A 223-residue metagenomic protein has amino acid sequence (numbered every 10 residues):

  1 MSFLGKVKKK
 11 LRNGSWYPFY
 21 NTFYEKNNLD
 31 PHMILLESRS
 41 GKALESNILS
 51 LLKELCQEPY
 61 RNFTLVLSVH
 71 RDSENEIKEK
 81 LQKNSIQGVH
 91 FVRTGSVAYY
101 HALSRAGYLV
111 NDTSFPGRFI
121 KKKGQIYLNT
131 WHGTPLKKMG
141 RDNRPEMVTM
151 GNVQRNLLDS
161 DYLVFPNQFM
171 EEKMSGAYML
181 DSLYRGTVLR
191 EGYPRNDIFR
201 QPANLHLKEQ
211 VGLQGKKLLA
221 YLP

Functional and structural regions predicted by a protein language model:
M1-H32, S40: Membrane-proximal basic amphipathic "stem/tether" segments
K6, P18, E76, A98 (+1 more regions): Exposed alpha-helical structural elements
R12, W16, Y24-E25, Q82 (+4 more regions): Generic surface-pattern signal
G14-Y17, Q57-Y60, L218: Generic intrinsically disordered, low-complexity segments enriched for polar/acidic and small residues
P18-N21, E25, R61-T64, R185 (+1 more regions): Compositionally biased, intrinsically disordered low-complexity regions enriched in proline and serine
F23-Y24, N28-L51, I198-P223: Active-site donor-nucleotide binding/catalytic segment of nucleotide-sugar enzymes
L35-R200: Active-site and donor-binding regions of nucleotide-sugar-utilizing enzymes
